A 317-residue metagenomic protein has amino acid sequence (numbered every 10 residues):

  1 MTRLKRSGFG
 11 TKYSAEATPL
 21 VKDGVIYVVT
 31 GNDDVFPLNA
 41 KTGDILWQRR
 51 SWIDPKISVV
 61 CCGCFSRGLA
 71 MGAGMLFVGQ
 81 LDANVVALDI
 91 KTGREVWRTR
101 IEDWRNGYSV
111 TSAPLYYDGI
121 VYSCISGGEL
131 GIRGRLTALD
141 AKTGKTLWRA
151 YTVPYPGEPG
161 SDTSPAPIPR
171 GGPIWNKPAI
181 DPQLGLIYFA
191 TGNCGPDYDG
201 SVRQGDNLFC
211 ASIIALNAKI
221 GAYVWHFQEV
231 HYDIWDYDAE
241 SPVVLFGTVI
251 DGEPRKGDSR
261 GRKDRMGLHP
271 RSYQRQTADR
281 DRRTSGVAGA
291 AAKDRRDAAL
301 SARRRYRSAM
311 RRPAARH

Functional and structural regions predicted by a protein language model:
T2-L20, Q48-A70, E95-A113, L130 (+5 more regions): Extracytoplasmic beta-rich repeat domains
D23-V25, A73-G74, D118-I120, Q183-G185 (+1 more regions): Short coil/turn segments that connect the beta-strands within blades of beta-propeller domains
V28, V78, V121-S123, F189 (+1 more regions): Residue position within the beta-strands of beta-propeller blades
T30-W52, K91, G205, G221: Beta-propeller domains
N32, D82, G127, N193 (+3 more regions): Residue-level signature of beta-propeller blades and closely related beta-rich strand-turn architectures in secreted
N32, D82, R133-R135, L208-C210 (+1 more regions): A detector of repeated loop/turn-to-beta-strand junctions in beta-rich toroidal repeat architectures
L88, T92-G93, G134-T146, R203-A222 (+1 more regions): Beta-propeller blade signature
E95-W97, V121, I187, F209-F227 (+4 more regions): Extended, hydrophobic alpha-helical segments in both membrane/secreted and soluble proteins
